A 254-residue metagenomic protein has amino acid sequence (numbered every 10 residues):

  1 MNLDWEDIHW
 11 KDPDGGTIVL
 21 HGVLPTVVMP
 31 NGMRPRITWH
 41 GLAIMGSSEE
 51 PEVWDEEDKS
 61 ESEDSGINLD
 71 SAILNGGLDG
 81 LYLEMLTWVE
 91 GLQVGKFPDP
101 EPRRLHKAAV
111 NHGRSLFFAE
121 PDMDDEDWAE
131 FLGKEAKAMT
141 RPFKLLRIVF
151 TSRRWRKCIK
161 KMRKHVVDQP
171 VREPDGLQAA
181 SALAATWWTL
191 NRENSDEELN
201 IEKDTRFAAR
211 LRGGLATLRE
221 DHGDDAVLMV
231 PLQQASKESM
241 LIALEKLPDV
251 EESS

Functional and structural regions predicted by a protein language model:
M1-S254: Compositional signal for N-terminal targeting/processing segments
